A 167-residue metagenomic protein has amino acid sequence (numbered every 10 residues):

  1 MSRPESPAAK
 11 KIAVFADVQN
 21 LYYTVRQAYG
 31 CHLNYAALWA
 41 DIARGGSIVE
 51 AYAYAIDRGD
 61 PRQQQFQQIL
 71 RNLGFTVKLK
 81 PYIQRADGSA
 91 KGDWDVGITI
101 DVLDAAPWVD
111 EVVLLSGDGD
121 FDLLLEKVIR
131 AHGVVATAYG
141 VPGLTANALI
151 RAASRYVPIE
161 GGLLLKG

Functional and structural regions predicted by a protein language model:
M1-W94, V134-V135, T145: Domain-level signal for Mg2+-assisted phosphodiester chemistry and nucleotide/NA-binding surfaces in nucleic-acid
G59-G167: Nuclease catalytic cores that cleave nucleic-acid phosphodiester bonds, predominantly acidic two-metal-ion
